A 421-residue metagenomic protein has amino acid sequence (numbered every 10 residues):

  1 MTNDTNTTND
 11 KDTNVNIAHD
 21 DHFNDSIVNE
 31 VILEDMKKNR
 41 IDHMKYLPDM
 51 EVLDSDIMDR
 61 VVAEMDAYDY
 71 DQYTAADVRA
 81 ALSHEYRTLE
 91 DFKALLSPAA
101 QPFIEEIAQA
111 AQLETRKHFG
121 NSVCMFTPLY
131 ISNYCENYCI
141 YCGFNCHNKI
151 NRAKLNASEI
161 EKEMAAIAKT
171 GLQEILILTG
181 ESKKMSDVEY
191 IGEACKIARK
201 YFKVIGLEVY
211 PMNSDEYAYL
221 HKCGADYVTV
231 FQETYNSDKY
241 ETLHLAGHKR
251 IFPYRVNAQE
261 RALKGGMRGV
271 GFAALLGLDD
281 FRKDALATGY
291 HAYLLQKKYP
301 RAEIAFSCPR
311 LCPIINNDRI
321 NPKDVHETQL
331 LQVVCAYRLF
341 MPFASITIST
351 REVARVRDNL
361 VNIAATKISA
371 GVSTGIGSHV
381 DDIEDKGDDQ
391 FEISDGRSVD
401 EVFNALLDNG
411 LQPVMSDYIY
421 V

Functional and structural regions predicted by a protein language model:
M1-A100, K297-V421: Auxiliary Fe-S-binding modules of radical SAM enzymes
A111, C139, V230, A262 (+3 more regions): Conserved, mostly hydrophobic/aromatic
Q112, T127, M164, I191-C195 (+6 more regions): Generic structural signal for well-ordered alpha-helices, preferentially at hydrophobic/aromatic core positions
L113, F119-E159: Canonical Radical SAM [4Fe-4S] cluster-binding loop centered on the CxxxCxxC motif and its immediate flanking residues
N133, E181-S186, L276-F281, I315 (+1 more regions): Short, small-residue-enriched loops and turns at beta-alpha junctions that line or gate enzyme active sites
C146-E161, I167-A262, R268-F272, L278 (+1 more regions): Core AdoMet radical
L155, S186, Y190, A246-Y254 (+4 more regions): Alpha-helix N-cap and loop-to-helix initiation/capping positions
S214-K222, D279-Y293, V353-I363: Catalytic cores of alpha/beta
